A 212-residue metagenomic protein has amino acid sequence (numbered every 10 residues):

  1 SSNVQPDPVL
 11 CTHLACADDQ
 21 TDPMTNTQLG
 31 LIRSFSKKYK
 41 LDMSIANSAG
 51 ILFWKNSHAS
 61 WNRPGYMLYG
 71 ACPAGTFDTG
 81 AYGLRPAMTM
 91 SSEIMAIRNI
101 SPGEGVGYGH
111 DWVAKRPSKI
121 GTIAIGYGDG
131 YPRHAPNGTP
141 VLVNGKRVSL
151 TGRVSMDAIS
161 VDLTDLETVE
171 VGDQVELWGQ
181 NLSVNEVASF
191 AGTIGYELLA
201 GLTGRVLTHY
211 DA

Functional and structural regions predicted by a protein language model:
S1-E93, I100-S101, D165: Active-site loop/helix belt of alpha/beta enzymes
I97-A212: C-terminal accessory subdomain/extension
